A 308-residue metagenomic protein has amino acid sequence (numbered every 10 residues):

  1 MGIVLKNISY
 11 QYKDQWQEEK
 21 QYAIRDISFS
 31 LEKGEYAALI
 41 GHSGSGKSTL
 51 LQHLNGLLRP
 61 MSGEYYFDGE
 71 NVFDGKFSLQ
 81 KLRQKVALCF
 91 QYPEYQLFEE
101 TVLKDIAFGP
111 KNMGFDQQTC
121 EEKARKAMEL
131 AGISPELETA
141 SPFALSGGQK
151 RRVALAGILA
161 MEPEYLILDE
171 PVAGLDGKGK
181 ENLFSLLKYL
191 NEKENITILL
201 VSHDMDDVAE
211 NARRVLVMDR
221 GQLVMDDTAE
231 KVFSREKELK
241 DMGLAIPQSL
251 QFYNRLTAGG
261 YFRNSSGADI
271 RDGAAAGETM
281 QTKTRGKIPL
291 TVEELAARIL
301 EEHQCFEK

Functional and structural regions predicted by a protein language model:
N55: Helix-to-loop junction immediately C-terminal to a conserved catalytic motif
E64-K81: ABC ATPase NBD Q-loop/coupling interface
T119-E136: Conserved ABC ATPase "signature" region
S141-L145, Q149: Conserved ABC ATPase signature
E162: Conserved catalytic motifs of ABC-family nucleotide-binding domains
L166-D169: Catalytic Walker B motif of ABC-type/P-loop ATPase nucleotide-binding domains
R220-G221: Conserved ABC ATPase "signature" C-loop
